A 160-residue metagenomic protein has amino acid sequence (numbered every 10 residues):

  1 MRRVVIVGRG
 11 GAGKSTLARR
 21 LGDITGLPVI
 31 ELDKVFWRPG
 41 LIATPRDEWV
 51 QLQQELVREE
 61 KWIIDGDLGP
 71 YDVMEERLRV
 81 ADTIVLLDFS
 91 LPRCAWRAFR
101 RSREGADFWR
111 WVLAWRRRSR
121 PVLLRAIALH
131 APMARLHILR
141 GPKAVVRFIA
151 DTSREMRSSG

Functional and structural regions predicted by a protein language model:
I6: Hydrophobic anchor at the beta1->P-loop junction of P-loop NTPases
G10: The conserved Walker
K14: Conserved lysine of the Walker
L17: Hydrophobic positions on the alpha1 helix immediately C-terminal to the Walker A/P-loop
I24, R118-G160: NTP-dependent small-molecule kinase module
P28-I84: Conserved nucleotide-sensing/catalytic segment adjacent to the nucleotide-binding pocket in NTP-handling enzymes
V80-R101: Conserved phosphate-donor/acceptor-positioning beta-strand/loop module used by diverse small-molecule
G105-A114: Short glycine/proline- and acidic residue-enriched helix-loop micro-motifs that form flexible lids or anion-recognition
